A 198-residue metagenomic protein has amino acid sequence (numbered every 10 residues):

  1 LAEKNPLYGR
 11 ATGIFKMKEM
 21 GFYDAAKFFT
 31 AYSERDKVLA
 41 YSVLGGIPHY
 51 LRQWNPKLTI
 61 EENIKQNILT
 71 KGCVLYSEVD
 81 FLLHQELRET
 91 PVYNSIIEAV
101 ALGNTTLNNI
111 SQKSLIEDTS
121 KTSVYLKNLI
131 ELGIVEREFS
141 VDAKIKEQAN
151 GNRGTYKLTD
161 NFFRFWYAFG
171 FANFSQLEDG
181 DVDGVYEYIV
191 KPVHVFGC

Functional and structural regions predicted by a protein language model:
L1, I47, N161: A short beta-strand-to-loop transition that corresponds to the Sensor-1 phosphate-sensing loop of AAA+ P-loop ATPases
A2-T12: Short regulatory helix/loop adjacent to the ATP-binding pocket of P-loop NTPases
P6-L7, D36, R88-V92: N-terminal positioning helix adjacent to the helix-turn-helix/winged-helix DNA-binding module
A11-V38: Conserved small helical "lid"/interfacial subdomain of P-loop NTPases
F15-E19, V43, K157: Short acidic alpha-helix initiation/capping motifs at coil-to-helix transition points, especially at protein N-termini
A26, Y41, S111-Q112: The alpha-helix within a helix-turn-helix
R35-Q53: The conserved phosphate-sensing helix
P56, I60-C198: Accessory nucleic acid-recognition modules appended to NTPase machines
